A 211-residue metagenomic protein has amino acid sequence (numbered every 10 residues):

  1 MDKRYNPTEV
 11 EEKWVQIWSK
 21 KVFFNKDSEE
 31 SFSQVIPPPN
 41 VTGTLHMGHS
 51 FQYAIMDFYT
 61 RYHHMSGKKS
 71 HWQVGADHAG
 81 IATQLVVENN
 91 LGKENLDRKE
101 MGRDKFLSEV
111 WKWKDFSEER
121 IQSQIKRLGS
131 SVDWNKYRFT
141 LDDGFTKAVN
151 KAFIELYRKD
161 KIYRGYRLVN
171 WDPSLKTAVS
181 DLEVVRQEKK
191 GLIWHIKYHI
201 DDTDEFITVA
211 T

Functional and structural regions predicted by a protein language model:
M1-T211: N-terminal, positively charged nucleic-acid-binding surface of large information/translation enzymes
